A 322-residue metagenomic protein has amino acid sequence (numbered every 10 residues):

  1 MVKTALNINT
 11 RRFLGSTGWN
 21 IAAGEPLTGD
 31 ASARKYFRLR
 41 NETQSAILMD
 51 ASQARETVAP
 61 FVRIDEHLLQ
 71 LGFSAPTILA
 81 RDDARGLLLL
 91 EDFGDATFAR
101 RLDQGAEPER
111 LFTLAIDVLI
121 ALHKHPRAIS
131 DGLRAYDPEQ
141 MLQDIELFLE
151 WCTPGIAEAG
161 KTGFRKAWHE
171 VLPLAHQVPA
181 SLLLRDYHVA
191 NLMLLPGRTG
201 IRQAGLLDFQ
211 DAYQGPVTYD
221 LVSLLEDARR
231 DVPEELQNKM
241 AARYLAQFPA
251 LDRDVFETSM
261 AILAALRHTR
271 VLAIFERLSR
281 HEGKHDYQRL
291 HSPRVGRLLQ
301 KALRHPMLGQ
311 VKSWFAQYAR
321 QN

Functional and structural regions predicted by a protein language model:
M1-L87, S181, L195-G205, F315-N322: Conserved NTP-binding catalytic cores of kinases and kinase-like/nucleotidyltransferase enzymes across multiple kinase
L6, T10, G15, R127-L184 (+2 more regions): An alpha-helical support segment within catalytic cores of ATP-dependent transferases
S32-Q143, L147, T153-A157, Q177: ATP-binding pocket architecture of kinase catalytic cores
A33-R40, L48, L122, E170-Y219 (+1 more regions): Active-site acidic catalytic loop and adjacent metal/ATP-binding pocket of ATP-dependent phosphoryl transfer enzymes
Q140, Q210-Y213, M260-A265: Secondary-structure capping and boundary motifs in well-ordered enzyme cores
E146-G155, Q214-L251, A265-G283, P293-L303: Active-site activation/catalytic loop segments of kinase-like enzymes and analogous catalytic loops in related
S259, R289-P293: Short, charged, amphipathic alpha-helical segments
G296-Q321: Amphipathic, Lys/Arg-enriched alpha-helical patches that create a basic surface for binding polyanionic ligands
